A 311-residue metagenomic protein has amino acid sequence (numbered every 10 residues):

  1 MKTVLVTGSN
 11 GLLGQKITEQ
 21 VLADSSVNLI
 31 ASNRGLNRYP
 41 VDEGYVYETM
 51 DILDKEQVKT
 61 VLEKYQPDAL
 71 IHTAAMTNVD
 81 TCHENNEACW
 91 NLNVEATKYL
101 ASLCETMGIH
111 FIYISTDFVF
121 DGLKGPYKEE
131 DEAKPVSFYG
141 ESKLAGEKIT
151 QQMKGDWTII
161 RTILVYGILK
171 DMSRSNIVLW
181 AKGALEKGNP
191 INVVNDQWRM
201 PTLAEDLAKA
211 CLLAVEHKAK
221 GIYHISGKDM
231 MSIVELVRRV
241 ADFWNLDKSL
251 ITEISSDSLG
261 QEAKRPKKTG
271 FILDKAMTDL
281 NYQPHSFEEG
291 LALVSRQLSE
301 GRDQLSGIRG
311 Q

Functional and structural regions predicted by a protein language model:
K2-D24: N-terminal Rossmann NAD(P)H-binding glycine-rich loop of SDR-like oxidoreductase domains
T7, G167, V193-W198, Y223-M230 (+1 more regions): Glycine-rich Rossmann NAD(P)(H)-binding loop
T49-L92: NAD(P)H-binding glycine-rich loop region in Rossmannoid oxidoreductase-like domains and their noncatalytic homologs
K59, E84-I112: NAD(P)-cofactor binding segment of oxidoreductase domains
N91, E95-Y99, V119-I160, L164-Y166: Catalytic helix-loop patch of NAD(P)-dependent Rossmann-fold dehydrogenases
K148-R199, D206: NAD(P)-dependent short-chain dehydrogenase/reductase
V194, A210, H217-E262, K267-K268: Mid/C-terminal beta-alpha module of Rossmann-like enzyme folds, strongest in SDR-family dehydrogenases/epimerases
S232-R238, S255-L298: Conserved C-terminal active-site "lid" loop/helix of NAD(P)H-dependent oxidoreductases that clamps the redox cofactor
